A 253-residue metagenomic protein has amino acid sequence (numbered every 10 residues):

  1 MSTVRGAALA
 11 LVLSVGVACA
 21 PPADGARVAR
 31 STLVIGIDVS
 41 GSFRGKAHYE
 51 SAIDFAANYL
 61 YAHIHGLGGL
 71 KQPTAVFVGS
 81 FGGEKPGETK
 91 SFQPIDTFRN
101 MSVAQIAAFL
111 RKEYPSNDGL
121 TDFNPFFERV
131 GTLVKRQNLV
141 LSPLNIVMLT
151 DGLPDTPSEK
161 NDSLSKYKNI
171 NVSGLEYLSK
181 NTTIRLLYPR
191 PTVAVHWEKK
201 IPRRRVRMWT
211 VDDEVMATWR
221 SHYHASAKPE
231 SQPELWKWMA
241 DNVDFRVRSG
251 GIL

Functional and structural regions predicted by a protein language model:
A7-G16: Bacterial N-terminal signal peptides
G16-H48: Acidic, polar low-complexity linker/tail segments
C19-P21, R30-S31, T192-L253: P/S/T/G-enriched low-complexity
D38, S142-E159: DG-centered beta-turn motif at the end of beta-strands
G41-P73, N161-D162, K168: …and closely analogous acidic/polar surface helices at protein-protein or active-site interfaces in A-domain-like
A75-L110, E198-P202: Short beta-strand-loop
N100-P143, Y188-R190: Von Willebrand factor
L153-V206: VWA/integrin I-like adhesion module and closely mimicked acidic/polar interface patches used
